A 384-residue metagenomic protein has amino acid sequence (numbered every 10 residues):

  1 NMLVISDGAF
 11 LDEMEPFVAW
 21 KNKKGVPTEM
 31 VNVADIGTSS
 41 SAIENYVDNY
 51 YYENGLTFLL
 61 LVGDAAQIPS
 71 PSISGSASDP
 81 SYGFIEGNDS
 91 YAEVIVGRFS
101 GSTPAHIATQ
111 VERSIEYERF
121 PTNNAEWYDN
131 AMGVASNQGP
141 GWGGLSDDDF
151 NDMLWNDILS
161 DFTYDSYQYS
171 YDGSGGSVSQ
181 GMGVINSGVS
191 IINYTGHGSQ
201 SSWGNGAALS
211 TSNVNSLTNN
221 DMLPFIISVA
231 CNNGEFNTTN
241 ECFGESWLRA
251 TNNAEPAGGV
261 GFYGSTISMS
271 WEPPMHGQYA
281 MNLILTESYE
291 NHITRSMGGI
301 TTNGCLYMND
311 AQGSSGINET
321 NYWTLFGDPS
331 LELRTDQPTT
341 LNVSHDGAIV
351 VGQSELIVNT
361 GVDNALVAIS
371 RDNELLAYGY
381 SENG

Functional and structural regions predicted by a protein language model:
N1-G384: Cysteine-dependent hydrolase recognition
